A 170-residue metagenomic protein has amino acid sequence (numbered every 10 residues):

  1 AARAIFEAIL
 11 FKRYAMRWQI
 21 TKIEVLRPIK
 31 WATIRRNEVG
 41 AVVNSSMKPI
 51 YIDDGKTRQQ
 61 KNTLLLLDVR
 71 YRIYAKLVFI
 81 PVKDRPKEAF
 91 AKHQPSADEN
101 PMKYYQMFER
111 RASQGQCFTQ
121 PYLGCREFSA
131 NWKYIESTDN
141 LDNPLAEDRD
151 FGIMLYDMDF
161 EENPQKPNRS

Functional and structural regions predicted by a protein language model:
A1-E38: Long, hydrophobic N-terminal alpha-helical segment
R36-S170: Internal, well-folded beta-alpha domain core
